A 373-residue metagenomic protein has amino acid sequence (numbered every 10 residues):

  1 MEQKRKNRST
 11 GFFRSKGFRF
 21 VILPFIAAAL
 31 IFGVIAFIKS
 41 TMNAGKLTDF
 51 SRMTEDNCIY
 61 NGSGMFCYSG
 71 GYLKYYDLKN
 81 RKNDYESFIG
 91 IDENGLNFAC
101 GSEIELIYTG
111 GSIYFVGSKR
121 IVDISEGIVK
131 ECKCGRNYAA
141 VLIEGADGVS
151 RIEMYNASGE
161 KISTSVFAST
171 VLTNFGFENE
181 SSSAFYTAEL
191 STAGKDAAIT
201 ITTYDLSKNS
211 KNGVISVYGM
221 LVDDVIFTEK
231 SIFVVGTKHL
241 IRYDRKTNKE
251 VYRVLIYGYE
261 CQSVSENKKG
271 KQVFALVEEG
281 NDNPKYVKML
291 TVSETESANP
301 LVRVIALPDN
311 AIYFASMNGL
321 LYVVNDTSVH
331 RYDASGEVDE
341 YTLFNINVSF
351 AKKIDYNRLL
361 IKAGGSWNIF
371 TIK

Functional and structural regions predicted by a protein language model:
M1-F18: N-terminal Lys/Arg-rich, disordered targeting/topogenic segments
F18-F37: Hydrophobic membrane-insertion alpha-helices, especially the h-region of bacterial N-terminal signal peptides
S40-T54, K82-F88, G117-S125, E160-V166 (+4 more regions): A short beta-strand motif characteristic of beta-propeller blades
F50-G62, I91-S102, E126-N137, S169-E180 (+4 more regions): Repeated scaffold domains used in trafficking and secretory/extracellular systems, primarily beta-propellers
N61-G110, V254-L255: Extracytoplasmic/periplasmic/luminal assembly and interaction segments in envelope/secretory/respiratory proteins
G71-Y75, S112-V116, D147-M154, A193-T203 (+4 more regions): Structural motif
N97-K195: Non-cytosolic head/periplasmic domains of membrane-anchored proteins
L172-V304: Acidic, serine/threonine- and glycine-rich low-complexity intrinsically disordered segments that serve as flexible
